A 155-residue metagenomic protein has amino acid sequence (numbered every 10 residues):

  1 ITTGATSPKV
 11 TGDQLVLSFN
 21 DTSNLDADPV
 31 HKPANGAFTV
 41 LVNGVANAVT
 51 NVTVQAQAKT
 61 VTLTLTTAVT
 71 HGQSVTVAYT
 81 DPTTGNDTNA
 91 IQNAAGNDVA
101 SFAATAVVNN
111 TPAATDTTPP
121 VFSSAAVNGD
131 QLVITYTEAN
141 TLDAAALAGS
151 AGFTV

Functional and structural regions predicted by a protein language model:
I1-V155: Non-catalytic beta-sheet/beta-sandwich ligand-binding modules that flank or precede catalytic cores
